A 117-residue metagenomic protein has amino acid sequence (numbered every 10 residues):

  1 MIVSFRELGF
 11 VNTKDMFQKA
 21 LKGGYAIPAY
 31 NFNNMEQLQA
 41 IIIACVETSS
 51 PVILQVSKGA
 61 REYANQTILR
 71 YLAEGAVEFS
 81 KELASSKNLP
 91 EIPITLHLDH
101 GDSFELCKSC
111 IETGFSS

Functional and structural regions predicted by a protein language model:
M1-P28, V77, K81-N88: N-terminal amphipathic alpha-helix/helix-capping segment at the start of soluble metabolic enzymes
I2-F5, A26, Q55-Q66, S116-S117: Glycine-rich tight-turn/loop motif centered on a GG-T
L8-A20, Y30, E36-L54: N-terminal glycine-rich anion-binding loops that anchor highly charged ligand groups
K14-D15, Q37, A60-T113: N-terminal active-site wall of soluble small-molecule enzyme domains
K22-Y25, I42-A44, F115-S116: Generic ordered-secondary-structure signal
Y25, E47-S49, L89-E91: A generic structural signal for short, non-catalytic loop/turn and secondary-structure boundary residues
I27-N31, V52-V56, I92-H100: Hydrophobic faces of well-ordered beta-strands that scaffold small-molecule active sites in alpha/beta enzyme cores
S50, T113-S117: Glycine-enriched alpha-helix->loop->beta-strand junction motifs that scaffold or abut catalytic
